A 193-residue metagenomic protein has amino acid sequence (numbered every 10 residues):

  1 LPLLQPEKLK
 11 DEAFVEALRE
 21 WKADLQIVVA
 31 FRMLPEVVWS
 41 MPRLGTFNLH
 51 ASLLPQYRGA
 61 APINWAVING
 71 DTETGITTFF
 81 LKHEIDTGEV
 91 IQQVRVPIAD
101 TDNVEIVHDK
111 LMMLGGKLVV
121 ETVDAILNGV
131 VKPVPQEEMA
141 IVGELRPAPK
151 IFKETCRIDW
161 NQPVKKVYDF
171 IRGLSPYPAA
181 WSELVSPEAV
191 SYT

Functional and structural regions predicted by a protein language model:
L1: Glycine/alanine-rich phosphate-binding loops at beta-alpha junctions
L4-A13: Glycine-rich, highly charged phosphate/nucleotide-binding loops
Q5-P6, V29-F31, D159: Small/polar loops that bind or transfer phosphate-bearing groups
A13, M33, P62, Q162 (+1 more regions): Short, conserved clusters of charged catalytic residues that mark active-site and nucleotide-handling motifs
A13-W21: Short amphipathic alpha-helix with an adjacent loop that forms part of the alpha/beta core around
L25-L145: Donor/substrate-binding cores of folate-linked one-carbon enzymes
A140-Y192: Internal anion-binding site segments
